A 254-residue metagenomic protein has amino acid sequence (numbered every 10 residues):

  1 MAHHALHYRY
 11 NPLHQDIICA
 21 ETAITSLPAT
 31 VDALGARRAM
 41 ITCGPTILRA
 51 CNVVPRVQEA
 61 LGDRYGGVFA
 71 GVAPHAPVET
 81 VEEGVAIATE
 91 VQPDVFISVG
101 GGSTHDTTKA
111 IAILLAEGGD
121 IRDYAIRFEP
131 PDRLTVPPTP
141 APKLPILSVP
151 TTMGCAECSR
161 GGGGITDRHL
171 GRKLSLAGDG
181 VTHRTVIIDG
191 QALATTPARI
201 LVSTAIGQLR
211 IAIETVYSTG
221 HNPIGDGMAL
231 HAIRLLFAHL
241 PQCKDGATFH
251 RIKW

Functional and structural regions predicted by a protein language model:
M1-V95: ATP/NTP phosphate-donor binding region
D16, R38-M40, G67, D94-I97 (+3 more regions): Structural motif
V53-V57, G84-V85, T104-E117, S159-R160: Short Gly/Thr/Asp-enriched flexible loops that form oxyanion-binding sites at enzyme active sites
G84, T107-A112, A212-I213, I233-H239: Buried hydrophobic packing segments
P93-I111, T151-E157: Glycine/serine-rich anion-binding loops at beta->alpha junctions that coordinate negatively charged ligand groups
G118-P223: A glycine/threonine-rich phosphate-anchoring loop and its flanking beta-alpha core in nucleotide/phosphate-binding
T215-W254: Active-site segments that bind and position negatively charged phosphate/pyrophosphate groups
